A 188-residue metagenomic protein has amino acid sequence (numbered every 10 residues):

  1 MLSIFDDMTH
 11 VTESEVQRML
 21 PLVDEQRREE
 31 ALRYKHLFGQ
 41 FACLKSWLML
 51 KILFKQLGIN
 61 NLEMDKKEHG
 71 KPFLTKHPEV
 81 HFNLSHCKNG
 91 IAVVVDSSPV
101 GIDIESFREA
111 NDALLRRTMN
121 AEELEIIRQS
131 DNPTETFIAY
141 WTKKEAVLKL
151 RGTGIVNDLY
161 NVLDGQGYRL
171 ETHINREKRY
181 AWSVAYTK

Functional and structural regions predicted by a protein language model:
M1-K188: Core catalytic alpha/beta fold that binds nucleotide/phospho-ligands
